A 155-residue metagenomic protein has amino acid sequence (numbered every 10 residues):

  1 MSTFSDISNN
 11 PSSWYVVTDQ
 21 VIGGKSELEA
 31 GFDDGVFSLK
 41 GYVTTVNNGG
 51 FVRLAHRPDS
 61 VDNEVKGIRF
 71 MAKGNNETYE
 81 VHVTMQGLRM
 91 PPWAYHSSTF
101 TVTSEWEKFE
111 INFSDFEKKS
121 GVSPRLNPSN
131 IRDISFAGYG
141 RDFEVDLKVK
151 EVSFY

Functional and structural regions predicted by a protein language model:
M1-Y155: Beta-rich carbohydrate-recognition modules and glycan-binding surfaces
